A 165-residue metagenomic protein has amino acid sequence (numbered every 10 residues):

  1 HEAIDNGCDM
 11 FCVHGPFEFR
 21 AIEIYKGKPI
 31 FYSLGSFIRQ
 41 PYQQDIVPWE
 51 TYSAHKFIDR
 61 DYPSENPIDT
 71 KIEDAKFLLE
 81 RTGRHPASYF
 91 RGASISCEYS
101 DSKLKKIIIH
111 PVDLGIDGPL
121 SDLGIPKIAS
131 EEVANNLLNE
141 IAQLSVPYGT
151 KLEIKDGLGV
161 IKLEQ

Functional and structural regions predicted by a protein language model:
H1-G7: Active-site-proximal segments of metal-dependent phosphoesterases and phosphodiesterases across multiple
E2, A21-I24, H85-S88: Short, conserved, surface-exposed binding loops centered on an aromatic residue
M10, P29: Short, Asp-centered acidic motifs that coordinate Mg2+ and/or phosphate in catalytic or ligand-binding sites
F11-I24, R39-Q40: Active-site environment of divalent metal-dependent phosphoester hydrolases
G15, Y32, C97: Divalent metal-coordination and catalytic microenvironments
F17, G35-F37, V112: Active-site beta-loop-alpha junctions enriched in small/polar residues
K26-K28, L104: Short coil/turn connectors at secondary-structure junctions
Q43-Q165: A short C-terminal boundary segment appended to hydrolase-like catalytic domains
